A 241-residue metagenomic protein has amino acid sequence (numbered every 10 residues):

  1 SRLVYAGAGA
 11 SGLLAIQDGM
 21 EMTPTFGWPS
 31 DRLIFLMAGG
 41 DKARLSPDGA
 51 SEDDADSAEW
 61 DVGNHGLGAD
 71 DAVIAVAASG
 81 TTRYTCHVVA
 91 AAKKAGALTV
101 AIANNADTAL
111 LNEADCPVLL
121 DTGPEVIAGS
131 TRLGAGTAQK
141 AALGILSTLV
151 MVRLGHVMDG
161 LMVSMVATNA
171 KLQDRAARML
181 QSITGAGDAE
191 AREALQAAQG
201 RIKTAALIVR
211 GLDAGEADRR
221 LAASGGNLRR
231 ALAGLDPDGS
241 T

Functional and structural regions predicted by a protein language model:
R2-A142, T148-L154: Glycine-rich phosphate-binding loops that contact phosphosugars or nucleotide phosphates
I145, V150-T241: Short, amphipathic alpha-helical interaction segments embedded in low-complexity terminal/linker regions of eukaryotic
